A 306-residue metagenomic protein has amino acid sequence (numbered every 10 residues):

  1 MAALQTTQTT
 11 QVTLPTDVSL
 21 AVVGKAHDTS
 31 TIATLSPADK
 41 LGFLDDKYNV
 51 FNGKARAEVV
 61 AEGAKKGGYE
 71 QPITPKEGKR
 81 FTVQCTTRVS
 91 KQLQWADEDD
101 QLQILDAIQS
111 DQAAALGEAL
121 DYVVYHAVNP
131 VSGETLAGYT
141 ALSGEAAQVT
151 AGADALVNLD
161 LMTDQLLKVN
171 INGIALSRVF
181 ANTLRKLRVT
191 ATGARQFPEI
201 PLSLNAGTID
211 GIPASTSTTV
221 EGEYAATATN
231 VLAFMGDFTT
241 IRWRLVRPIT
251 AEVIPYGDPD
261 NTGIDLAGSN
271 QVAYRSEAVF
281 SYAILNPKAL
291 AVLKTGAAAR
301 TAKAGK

Functional and structural regions predicted by a protein language model:
A2-T86, A289: Assembly/oligomerization interface modules of large self-assembling protein complexes
D17-T31, I104, I108-Q112, L120 (+1 more regions): Short, Φ-rich (hydrophobic/aromatic) sequence segments
F51-G53, S90, S177-V179, S217 (+2 more regions): Structured loops at beta-to-helix junctions and adjacent beta-edge loops in soluble globular domains
K54, L93, E118, F180-N182 (+2 more regions): Short loop/turn segments at secondary-structure transitions that flank enzyme active sites
A57-V59, D97, T183-K186, A283-L285: Short helix/loop capping segments that flank catalytic or ligand/cofactor-binding pockets
R88-L167, V292-T295, A299-K306: Alpha-helical scaffold segments that mediate packing/assembly in large oligomeric complexes
A153-D265, N270, K306: Extended oligomerization regions of viral-like shell subunits
I254-K306: H-loop/switch region of ABC-family ATPase nucleotide-binding domains
